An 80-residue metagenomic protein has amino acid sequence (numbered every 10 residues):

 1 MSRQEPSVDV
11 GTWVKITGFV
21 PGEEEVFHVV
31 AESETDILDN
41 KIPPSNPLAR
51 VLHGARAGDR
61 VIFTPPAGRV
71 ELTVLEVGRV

Functional and structural regions predicted by a protein language model:
S2-A67: Non-DNA-binding regulatory cores of transcription-related proteins, predominantly C-terminal effector-binding
V29, V74-E76: Conserved hydrophobic positions within beta-strands
E71: Acidic/glycine-rich phosphate/pyrophosphate-binding loops and surrounding catalytic core that coordinate Mg2+
